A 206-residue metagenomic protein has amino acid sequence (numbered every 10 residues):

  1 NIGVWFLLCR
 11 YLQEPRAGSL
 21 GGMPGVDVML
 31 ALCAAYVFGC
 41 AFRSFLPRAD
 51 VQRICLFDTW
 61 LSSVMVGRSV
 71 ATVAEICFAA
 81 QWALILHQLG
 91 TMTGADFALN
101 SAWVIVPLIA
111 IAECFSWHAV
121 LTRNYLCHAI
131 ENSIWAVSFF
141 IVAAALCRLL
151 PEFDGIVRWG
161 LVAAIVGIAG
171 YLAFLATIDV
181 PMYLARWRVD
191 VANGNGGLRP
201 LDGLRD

Functional and structural regions predicted by a protein language model:
N1-C9, V142-D206: C-terminal transmembrane-bundle signature of multipass membrane proteins, characterized by strong activation on
N1-I2, M29, C40, S63-I76 (+2 more regions): Alpha-helical transmembrane segments of polytopic membrane proteins
N1-R48: N-terminal leader/presequence-like segments
W5-P15, S44-V51, R68-A102, P107-V120 (+1 more regions): Internal transmembrane alpha-helix with an interfacial aromatic "cap," most often the third helix
A17-P24, C55-R68, T93, F97 (+1 more regions): Juxtamembrane loop-transmembrane helix junctions in multi-pass integral membrane proteins, especially the extracellular
L20-A35, M92-V106, G155-A164: Membrane-interfacial loop-to-transmembrane alpha-helix junctions, especially the N-terminal start
F38-P47, A112-V120, L172-A185: C-terminal TM-helix exit segments that contain a strictly Trp-centered aromatic cap at the helix terminus
F38-V66: Helix-loop junctions on the outward
